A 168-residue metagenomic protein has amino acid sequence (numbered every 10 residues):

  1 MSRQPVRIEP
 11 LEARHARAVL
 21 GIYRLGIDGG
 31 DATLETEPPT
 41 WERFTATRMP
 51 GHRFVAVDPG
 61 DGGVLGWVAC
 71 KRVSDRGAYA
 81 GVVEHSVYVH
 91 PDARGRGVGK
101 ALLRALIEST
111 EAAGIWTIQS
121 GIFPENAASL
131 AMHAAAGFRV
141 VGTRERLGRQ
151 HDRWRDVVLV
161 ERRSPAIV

Functional and structural regions predicted by a protein language model:
V6-V19: A short beta-loop-alpha structural element at the N-terminal edge of CoA-dependent acyl/N-acetyltransferase catalytic
A13, G21-E37: Helix-loop element at the rim of GNAT/NAT acetyltransferase active sites that forms part of the acceptor-substrate
A32, T36-D92, L103-R104, S109 (+1 more regions): Acetyl-CoA-dependent GNAT
A69-R72, G77, G121-I122, A134 (+1 more regions): Conserved catalytic-core motifs of GNAT/GCN5-like acyltransferases
R94, S120-L130: Conserved beta-strand-loop-alpha-helix junction that forms the acyl-donor binding cleft
G95-E108, L130-A135: Conserved acetyl-CoA-binding loop-helix of GNAT-fold acetyltransferases
T110-I122: Conserved GNAT acetyl-CoA-binding A-motif
